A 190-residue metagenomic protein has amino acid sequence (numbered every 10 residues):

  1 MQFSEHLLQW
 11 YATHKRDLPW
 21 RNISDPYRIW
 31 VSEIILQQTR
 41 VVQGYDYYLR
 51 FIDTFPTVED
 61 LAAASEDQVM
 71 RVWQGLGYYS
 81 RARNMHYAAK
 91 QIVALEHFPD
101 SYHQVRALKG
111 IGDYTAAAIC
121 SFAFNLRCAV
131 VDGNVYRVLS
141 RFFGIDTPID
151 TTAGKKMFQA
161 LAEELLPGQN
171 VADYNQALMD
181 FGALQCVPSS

Functional and structural regions predicted by a protein language model:
M1-F3: Short, low-complexity, intrinsically disordered N-terminal peptides in bacterial proteins
E5-H6, W10-S190: Catalytic cores of DNA base-excision repair glycosylases
